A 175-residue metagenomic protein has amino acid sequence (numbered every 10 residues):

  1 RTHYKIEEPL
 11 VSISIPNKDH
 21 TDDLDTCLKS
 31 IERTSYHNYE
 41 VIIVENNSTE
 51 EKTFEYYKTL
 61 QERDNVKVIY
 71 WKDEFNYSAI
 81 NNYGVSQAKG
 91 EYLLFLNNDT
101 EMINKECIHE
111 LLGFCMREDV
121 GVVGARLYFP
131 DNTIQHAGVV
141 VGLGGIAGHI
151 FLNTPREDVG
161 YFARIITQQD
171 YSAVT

Functional and structural regions predicted by a protein language model:
P9-S14, E40: Cell-envelope/extracellular polymer assembly enzymes that use nucleotide-activated donors
K29-N38: Short, acidic, metal-binding catalytic loop of nucleotide-sugar glycosyltransferases
H37, E45-Y56, D73, E101: A conserved acidic beta->alpha catalytic loop
W71, L96-N98: Catalytic metal- and UDP-sugar-binding loop of GT-A-like glycosyltransferases, i.e., residues flanking the conserved
K72-I80, V85-A88, M102-I103: A short, glycine-/small-residue-rich helix N-cap motif at loop->alpha-helix starts within glycosyltransferase
N76-A79, S86, V140-T175: A recurrent flexible, glycine/aromatic-enriched loop bordering the glycosyltransferase active site that acts as
L93: Short aromatic/hydrophobic "clamp" motif used to bind/position activated sugar donors
T100-I146: Conserved donor NDP-sugar-binding/catalytic core segment of glycosyltransferases
